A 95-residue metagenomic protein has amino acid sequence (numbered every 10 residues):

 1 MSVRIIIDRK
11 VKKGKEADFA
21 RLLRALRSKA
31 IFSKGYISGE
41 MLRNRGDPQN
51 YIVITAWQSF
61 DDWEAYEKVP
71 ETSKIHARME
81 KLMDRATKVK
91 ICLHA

Functional and structural regions predicted by a protein language model:
M1-V3, A17-D18, K34-Y36: Short, flexible segments with low predicted structural confidence
V3-R9, E40-E67: Short, well-ordered beta-strand segments in beta-rich or mixed alpha/beta enzyme and ligand-binding folds
K10-F19: Short, surface-exposed ligand-recognition loops at beta-strand->loop->(often short) alpha-helix junctions that present
A25, K29-S38, A56-K90: An amphipathic, aromatic/His-enriched active-site/gating alpha helix that lines ligand/cofactor pockets
I91-A95: Short hydrophobic/aromatic patches at helix-to-coil boundaries
